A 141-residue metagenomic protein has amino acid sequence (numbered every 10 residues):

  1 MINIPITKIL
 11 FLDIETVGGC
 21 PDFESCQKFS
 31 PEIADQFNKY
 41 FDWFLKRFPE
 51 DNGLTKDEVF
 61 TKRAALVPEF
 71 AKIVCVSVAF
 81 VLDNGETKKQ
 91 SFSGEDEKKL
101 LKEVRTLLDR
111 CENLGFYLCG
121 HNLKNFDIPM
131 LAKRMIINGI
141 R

Functional and structural regions predicted by a protein language model:
M1-A71: Entry/capping segment at the start of metal-dependent catalytic domains with acidic active-site entry clusters
I2, V78-R141: Conserved DEDDh/DEDDy metal-dependent 3′-5′ exonuclease domain
L10-F11, S77-A79: Short, conserved beta-strand segments within well-ordered enzyme catalytic domains that often line or immediately flank
K72-V76: Short glycine-rich loop/turn motifs
